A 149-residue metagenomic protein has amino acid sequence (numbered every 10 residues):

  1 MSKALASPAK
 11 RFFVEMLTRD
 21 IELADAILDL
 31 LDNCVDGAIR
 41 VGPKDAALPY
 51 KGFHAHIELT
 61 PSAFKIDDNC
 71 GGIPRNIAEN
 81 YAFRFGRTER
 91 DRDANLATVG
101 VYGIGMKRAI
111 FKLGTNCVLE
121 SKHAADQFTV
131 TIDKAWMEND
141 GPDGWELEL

Functional and structural regions predicted by a protein language model:
M1-G52, N76-E79, F83: Bergerat-fold GHKL ATPase/HATPase_c domain
M16-L23, D67, G71, D91-Y102: Alpha-helix N-cap/helix-initiation motif
D20, N33-G37, F85-E89, K112 (+2 more regions): Conserved, well-folded catalytic cores of nucleic-acid-processing and energy-transducing macromolecular machines
L30, D68-C70, I77, E120-H123: Glycine-rich, histidine-containing beta strand-loop boundary motifs that form or position
I39, P74-N76, K122, F128: Short helix/loop capping segments that flank catalytic or ligand/cofactor-binding pockets
P49-P61: Short beta-strand/loop element within the Bergerat-fold HATPase_c
F64-N95, M137: Glycine-rich/acidic phosphate-handling loop/turn and adjacent ATP-lid/helix of nucleotide-binding kinase/ATPase domains
D93-L149: GHKL-type ATPase core
